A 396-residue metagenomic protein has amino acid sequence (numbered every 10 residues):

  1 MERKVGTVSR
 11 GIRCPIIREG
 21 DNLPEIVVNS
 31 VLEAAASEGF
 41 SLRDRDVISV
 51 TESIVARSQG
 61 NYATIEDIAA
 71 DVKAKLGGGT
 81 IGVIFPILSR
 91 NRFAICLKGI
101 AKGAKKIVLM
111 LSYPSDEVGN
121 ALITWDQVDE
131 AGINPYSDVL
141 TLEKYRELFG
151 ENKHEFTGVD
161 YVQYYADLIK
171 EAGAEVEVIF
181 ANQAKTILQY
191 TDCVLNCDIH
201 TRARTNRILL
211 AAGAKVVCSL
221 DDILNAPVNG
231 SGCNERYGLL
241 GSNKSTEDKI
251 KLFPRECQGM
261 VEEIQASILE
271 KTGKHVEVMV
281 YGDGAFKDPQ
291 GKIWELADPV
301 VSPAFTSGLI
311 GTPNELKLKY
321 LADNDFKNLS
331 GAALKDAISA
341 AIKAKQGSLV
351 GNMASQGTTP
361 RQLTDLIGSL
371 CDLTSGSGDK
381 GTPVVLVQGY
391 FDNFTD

Functional and structural regions predicted by a protein language model:
M1-D44, S53-D396: Conserved mixed alpha/beta catalytic, RNA-binding, or beta-rich assembly cores of soluble enzyme, regulatory
